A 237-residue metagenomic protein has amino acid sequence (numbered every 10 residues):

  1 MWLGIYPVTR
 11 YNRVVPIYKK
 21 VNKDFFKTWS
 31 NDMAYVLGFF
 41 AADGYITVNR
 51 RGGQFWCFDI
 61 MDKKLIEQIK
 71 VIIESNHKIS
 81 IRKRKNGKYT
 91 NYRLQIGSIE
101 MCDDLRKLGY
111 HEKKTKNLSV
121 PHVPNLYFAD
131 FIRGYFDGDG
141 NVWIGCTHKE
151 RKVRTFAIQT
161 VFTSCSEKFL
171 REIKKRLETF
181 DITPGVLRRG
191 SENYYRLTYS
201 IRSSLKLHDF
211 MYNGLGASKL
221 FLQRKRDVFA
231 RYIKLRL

Functional and structural regions predicted by a protein language model:
M1-L237: Internal intein/HINT superfamily modules and their associated LAGLIDADG
